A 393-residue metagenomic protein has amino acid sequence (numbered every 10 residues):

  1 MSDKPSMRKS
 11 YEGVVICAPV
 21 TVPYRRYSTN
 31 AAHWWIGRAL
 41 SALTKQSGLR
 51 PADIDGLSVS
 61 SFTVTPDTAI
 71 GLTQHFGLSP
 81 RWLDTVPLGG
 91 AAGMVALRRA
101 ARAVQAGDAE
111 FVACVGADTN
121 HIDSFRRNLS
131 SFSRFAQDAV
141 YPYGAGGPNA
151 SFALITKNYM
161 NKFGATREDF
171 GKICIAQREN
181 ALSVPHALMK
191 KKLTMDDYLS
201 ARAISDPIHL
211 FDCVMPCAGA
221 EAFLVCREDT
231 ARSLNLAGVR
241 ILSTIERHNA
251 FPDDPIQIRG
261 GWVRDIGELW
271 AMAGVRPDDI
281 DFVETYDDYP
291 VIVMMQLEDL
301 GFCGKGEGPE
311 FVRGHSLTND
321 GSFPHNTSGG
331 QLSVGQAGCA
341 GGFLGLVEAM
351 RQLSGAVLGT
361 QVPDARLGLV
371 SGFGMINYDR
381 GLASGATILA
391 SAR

Functional and structural regions predicted by a protein language model:
S2-A91, R99, Y159-T166, L188-T194 (+4 more regions): Conserved active-site "lid/cap" helical segment
S2-H33, A42, D138, K172 (+7 more regions): Condensing-enzyme catalytic core mediating Claisen C-C bond formation in acyl metabolism
K9-E12, S61-V115, T119-S151, M189-C213 (+3 more regions): Conserved catalytic cysteine-centered active-site region of acyl-thioester-dependent Claisen-condensing enzymes
I16-C17, P51-S60, L83-T85, V112-A117 (+6 more regions): Beta-strand segments within the central parallel beta-sheet cores of soluble alpha/beta enzyme folds
V64-T73, D253-Q257, D287-E310, G321 (+2 more regions): Short glycine/threonine-rich loop-to-helix capping motif typified by GTGT followed within a few residues by an Asp-Pro
P87-D118, N149-S183, F223-D229, Q336-V357: Active-site-proximal alpha-helical scaffold in enzymes
K157-C217, A231: Internal metal/ion-chelating core segments
G267-V291, D299, Q331-A337: Extended C-terminal subregions enriched in glycine
